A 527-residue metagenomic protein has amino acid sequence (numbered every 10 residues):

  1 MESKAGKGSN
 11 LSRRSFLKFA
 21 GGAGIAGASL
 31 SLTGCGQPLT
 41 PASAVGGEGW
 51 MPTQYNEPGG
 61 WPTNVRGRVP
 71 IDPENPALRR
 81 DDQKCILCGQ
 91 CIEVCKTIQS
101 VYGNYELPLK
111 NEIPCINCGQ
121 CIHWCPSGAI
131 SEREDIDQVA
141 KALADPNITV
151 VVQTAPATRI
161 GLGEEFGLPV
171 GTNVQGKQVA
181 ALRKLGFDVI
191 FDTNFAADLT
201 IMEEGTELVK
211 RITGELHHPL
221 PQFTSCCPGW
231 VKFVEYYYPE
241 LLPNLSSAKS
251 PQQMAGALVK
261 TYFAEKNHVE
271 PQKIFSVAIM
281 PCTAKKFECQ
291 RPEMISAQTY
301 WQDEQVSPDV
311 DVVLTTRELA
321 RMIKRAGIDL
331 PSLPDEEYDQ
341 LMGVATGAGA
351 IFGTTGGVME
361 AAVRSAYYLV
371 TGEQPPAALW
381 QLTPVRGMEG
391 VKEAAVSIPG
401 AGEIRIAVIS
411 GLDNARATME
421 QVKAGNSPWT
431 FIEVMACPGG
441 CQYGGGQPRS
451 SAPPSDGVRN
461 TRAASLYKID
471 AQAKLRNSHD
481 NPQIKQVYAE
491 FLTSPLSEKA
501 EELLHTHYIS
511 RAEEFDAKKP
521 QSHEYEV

Functional and structural regions predicted by a protein language model:
M1-L11, A26: N-terminal secretory signal peptides
K7-G8, I86, I116, N173-V174 (+1 more regions): Residue-level recognition of alpha-helix initiation/capping sites
R13-A20, P38-G46, E132-V527: Iron-sulfur-associated redox domains of electron-transfer enzymes in respiratory and anaerobic energy metabolism
K18, G22, S29-S31: Sec-dependent bacterial lipoprotein signal peptides
L32, G36-A42, P62-I71, A77-R80 (+3 more regions): Iron-sulfur cluster-binding cysteine motifs and their immediate structural context in ferredoxin-like electron-transfer
P38-G60: N-terminal alpha-helical interaction blocks
Y55-P76, L87-Y105, P251-A255, R405-G425: Short, charged low-complexity linear segments at domain edges
